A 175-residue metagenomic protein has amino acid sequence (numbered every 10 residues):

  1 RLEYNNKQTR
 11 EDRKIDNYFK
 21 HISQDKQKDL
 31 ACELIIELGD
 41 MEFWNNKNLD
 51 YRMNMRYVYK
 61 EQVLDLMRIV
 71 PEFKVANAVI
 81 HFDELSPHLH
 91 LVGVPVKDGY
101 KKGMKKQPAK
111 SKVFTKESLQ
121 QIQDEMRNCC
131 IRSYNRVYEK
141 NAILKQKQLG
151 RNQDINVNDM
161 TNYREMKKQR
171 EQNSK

Functional and structural regions predicted by a protein language model:
R1-K175: N-terminal nicking endonuclease/strand-transfer module with a His-rich metal-binding environment and a catalytic Tyr
